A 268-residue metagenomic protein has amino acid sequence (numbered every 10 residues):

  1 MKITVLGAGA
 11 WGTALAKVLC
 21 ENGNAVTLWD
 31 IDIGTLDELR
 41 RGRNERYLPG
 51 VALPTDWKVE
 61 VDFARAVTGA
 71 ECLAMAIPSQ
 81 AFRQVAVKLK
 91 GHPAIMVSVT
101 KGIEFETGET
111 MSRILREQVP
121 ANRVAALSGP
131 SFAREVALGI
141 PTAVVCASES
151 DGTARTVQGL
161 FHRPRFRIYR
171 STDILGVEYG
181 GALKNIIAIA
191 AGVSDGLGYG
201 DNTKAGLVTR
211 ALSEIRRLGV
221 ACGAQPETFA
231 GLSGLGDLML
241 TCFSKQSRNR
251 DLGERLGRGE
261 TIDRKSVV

Functional and structural regions predicted by a protein language model:
M1-V51, W57-V61: NAD(P)+-binding Rossmann beta1-loop-alpha1 motif at the extreme N-terminus of oxidoreductases
L53, V59-P141, V157: Rossmann-like NAD(P)(H) cofactor-binding subdomain of soluble oxidoreductases
T68-G69, L183, L235: Alpha-helix C-terminal capping/helix-to-coil transition sites in glycosyltransferase folds
A81, I114-N122, P141-T228: Internal alpha-helical scaffold of NAD(P)-dependent oxidoreductase catalytic cores
L235-D263: Acidic, Mg2+-coordinating active-site segments of isoprenoid diphosphate-utilizing enzymes
S266-V268: Conserved small/polar residues in nucleotide/adenosyl-binding loops
